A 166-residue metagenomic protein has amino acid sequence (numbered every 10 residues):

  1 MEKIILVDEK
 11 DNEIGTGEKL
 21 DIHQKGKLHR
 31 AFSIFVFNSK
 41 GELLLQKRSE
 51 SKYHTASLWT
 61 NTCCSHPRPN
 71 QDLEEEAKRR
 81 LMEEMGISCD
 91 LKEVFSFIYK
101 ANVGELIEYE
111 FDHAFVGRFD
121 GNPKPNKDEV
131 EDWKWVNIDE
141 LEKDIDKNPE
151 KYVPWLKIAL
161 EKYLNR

Functional and structural regions predicted by a protein language model:
M1-S33, S39: Acidic, metal-coordinating catalytic segment for phosphate/diphosphate chemistry, firing primarily on the Nudix
E18-L20, S57, P69, F95-I98 (+1 more regions): Nudix hydrolase/Nudix homology domain
D21-F32, E42-R79, E83: Conserved Nudix-box catalytic region and its N-terminal flanking loop in Nudix hydrolases and closely related
I34, C63, E93, H113-F115: A structural signal for short, well-ordered beta-strand segments
F37-S39, G117-R118: Active-site beta-strand termini and strand-to-loop segments that position acidic
I87-S96: A short coil-to-beta-strand element that immediately follows conserved catalytic motifs
